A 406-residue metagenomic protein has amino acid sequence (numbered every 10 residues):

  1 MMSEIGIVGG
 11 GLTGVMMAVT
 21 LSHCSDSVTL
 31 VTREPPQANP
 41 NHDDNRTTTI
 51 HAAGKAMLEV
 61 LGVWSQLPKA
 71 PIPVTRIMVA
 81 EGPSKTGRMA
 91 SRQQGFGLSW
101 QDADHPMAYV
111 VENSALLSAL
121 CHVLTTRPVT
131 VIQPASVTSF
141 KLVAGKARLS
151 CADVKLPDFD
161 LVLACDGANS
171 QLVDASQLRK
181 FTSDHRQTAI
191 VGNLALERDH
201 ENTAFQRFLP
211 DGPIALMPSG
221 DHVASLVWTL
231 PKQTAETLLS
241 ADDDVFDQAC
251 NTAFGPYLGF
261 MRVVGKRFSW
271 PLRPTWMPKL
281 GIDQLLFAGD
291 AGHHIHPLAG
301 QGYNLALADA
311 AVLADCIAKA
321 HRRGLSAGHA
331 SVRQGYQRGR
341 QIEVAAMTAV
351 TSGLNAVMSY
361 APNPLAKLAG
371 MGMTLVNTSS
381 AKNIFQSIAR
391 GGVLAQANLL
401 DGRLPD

Functional and structural regions predicted by a protein language model:
S3-L30: N-terminal Rossmann-like FAD-binding beta1-loop-alpha1 element of flavoenzymes
T13, P36, N169: Conserved Rossmann-like nucleotide-cofactor binding loop
S22-R46: Glycine-rich FAD pyrophosphate-binding loop
H42-S84: N-terminal FAD cofactor-binding segment of flavoenzymes
L58, K155-F260, V264-R267: Conserved FAD-binding catalytic core of PHBH/FMO-like flavoproteins
A70-A175, S183-T188: Conserved N-terminal helical subregion
L156, E236-A330: FAD/FMN-dependent oxidoreductases across multiple families
D315-D406: C-terminal helical "tail/cap" subdomain of flavin- and related membrane-associated enzymes
